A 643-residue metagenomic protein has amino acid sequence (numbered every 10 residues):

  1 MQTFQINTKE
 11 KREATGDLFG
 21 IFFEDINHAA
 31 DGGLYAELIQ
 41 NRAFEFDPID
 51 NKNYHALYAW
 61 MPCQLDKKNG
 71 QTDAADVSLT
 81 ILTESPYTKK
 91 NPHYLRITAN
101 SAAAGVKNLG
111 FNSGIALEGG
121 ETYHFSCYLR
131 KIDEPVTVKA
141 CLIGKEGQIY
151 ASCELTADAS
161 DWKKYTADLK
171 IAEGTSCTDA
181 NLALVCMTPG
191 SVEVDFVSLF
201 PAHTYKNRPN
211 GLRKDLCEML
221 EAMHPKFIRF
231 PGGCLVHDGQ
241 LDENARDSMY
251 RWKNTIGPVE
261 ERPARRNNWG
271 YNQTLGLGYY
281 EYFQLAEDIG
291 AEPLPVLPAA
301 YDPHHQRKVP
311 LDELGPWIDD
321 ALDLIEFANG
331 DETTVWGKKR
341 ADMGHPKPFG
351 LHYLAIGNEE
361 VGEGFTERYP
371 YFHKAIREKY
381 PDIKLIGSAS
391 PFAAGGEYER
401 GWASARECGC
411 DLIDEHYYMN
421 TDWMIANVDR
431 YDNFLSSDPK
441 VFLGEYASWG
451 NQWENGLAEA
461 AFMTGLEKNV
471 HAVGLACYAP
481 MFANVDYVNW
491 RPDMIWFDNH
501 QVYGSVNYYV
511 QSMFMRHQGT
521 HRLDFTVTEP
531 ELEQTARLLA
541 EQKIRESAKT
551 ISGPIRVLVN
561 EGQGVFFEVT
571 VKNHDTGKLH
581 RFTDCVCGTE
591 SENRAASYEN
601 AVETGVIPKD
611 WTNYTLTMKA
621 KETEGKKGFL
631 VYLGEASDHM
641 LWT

Functional and structural regions predicted by a protein language model:
M1-T274, E292, Q306-G315, A341 (+7 more regions): Extracellular and organelle-lumenal recognition/adhesion modules and their flexible linkers in secreted
I21, F44, C127, H224 (+6 more regions): Conserved, mostly hydrophobic/aromatic
E24-I26, F230-L235, P298-A300, I356-V361 (+4 more regions): Active-site beta-loop-alpha junctions enriched in small/polar residues
I132, K206-N207, Y271-L275, D302-P303 (+5 more regions): Acidic-and-aromatic substrate-binding clefts and catalytic sites of carbohydrate-active enzymes
A183-L184, P348-N358, I386-G387, F442-E445 (+1 more regions): Extended hydrophobic secondary-structure segments that form protein cores and membrane-embedded regions
L285, P370, K374-A375, P381-K384 (+1 more regions): Catalytic-core region of carbohydrate-active enzymes that cleave or remodel glycosidic bonds
H305-P316, H345-P348, S390-T421, V485-W490: Substrate-binding cleft/loops of secretory-pathway carbohydrate-active enzymes
E326-P348: Short mixed-charge
